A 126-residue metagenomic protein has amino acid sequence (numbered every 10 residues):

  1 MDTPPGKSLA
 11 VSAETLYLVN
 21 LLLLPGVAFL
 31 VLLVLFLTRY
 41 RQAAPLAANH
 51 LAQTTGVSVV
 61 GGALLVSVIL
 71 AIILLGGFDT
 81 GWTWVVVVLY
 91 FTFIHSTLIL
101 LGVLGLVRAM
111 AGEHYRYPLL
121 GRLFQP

Functional and structural regions predicted by a protein language model:
M1-L21, F29-V57, V103-P126: Membrane-interface extramembranous regions at the lipid-water interface
L9-L30, G56-G102: Hydrophobic alpha-helical transmembrane segments in multi-pass membrane proteins
